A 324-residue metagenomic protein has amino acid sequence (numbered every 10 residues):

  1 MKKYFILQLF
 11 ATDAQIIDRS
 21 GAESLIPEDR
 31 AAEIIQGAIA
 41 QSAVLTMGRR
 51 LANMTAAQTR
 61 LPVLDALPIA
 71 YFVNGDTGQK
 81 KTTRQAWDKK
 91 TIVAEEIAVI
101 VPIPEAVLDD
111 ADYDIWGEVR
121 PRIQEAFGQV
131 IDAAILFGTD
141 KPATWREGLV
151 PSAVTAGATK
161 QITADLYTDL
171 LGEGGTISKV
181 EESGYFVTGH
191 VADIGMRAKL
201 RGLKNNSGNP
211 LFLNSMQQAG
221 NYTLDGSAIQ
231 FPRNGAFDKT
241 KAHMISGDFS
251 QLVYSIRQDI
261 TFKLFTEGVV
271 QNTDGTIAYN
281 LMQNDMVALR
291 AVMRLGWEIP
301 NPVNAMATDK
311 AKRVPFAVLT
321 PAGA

Functional and structural regions predicted by a protein language model:
K2-L25, D29-A31, N280-A324: Protruding loop/beta-arch "assembly-hinge" segments enriched in small, turn-prone residues
D13-V99: Assembly/oligomerization interface modules of large self-assembling protein complexes
D29-A43, I115-F127, I131, E173 (+1 more regions): Short, Φ-rich (hydrophobic/aromatic) sequence segments
T55, A153-V287, M293, A324: Extended oligomerization regions of viral-like shell subunits
D65-A70, A98, V107, Q129 (+3 more regions): Short loop/turn segments at secondary-structure transitions that flank enzyme active sites
F72-N74, Y113-D114, R201-N205, K239-M244 (+2 more regions): Short conserved micro-motifs at the rims of enzyme active sites and ligand-binding pockets
G75-K80, I115-R120, N205-S207, V303-R313: Short intrinsically disordered coil segments
D88-T91, E96-V180, V318-A324: Alpha-helical scaffold segments that mediate packing/assembly in large oligomeric complexes
